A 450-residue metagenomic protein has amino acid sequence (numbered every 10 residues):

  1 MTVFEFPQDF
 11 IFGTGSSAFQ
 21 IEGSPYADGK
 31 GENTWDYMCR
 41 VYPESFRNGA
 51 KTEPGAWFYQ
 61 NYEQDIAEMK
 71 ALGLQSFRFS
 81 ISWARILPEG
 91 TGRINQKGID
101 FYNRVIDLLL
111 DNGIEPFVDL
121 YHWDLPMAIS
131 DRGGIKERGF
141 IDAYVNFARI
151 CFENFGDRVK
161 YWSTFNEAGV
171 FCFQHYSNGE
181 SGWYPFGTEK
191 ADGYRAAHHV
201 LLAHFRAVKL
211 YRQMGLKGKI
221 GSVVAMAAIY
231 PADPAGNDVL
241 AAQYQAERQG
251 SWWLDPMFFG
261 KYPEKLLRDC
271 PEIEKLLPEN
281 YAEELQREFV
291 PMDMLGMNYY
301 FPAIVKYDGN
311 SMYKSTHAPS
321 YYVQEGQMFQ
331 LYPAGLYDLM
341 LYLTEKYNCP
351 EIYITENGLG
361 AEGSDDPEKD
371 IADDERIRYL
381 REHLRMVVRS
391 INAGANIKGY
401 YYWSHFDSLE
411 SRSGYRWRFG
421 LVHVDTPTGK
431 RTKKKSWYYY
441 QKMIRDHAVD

Functional and structural regions predicted by a protein language model:
M1-F46, E89-T91, I99-D450: Active-site region of glycoside hydrolase catalytic domains
E32-A67: Aromatic- and Gly/Pro-rich amphipathic surface segment
K51-F58, T91-N95, F140: Short secondary-structure transition/capping motifs
N61-S82, V290, M294: Catalytic domains of carbohydrate-active enzymes, especially glycoside hydrolases
I81-I94: Glycine-rich, proline-tolerant flexible connector loops at the mouths of alpha/beta enzymes
